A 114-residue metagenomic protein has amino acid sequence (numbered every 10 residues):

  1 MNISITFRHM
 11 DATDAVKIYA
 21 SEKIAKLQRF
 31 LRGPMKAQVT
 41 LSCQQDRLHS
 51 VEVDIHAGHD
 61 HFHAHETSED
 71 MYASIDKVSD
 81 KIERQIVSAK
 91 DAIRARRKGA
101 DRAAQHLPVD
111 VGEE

Functional and structural regions predicted by a protein language model:
M1-E114: N-terminal, polar/charged subdomain of small-to-medium soluble alpha/beta proteins
